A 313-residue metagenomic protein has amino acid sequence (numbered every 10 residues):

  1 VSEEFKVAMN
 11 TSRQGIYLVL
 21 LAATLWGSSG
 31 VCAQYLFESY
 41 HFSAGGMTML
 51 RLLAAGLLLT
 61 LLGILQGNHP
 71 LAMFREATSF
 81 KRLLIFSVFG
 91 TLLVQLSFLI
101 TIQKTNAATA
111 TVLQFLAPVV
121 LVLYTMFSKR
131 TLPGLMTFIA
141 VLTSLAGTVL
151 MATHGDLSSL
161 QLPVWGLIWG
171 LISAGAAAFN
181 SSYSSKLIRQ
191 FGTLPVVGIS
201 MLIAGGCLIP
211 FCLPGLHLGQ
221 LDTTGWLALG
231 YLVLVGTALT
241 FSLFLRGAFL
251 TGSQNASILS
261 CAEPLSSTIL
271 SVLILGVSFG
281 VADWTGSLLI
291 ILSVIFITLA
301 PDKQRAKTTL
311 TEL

Functional and structural regions predicted by a protein language model:
S2-M49, V88, S159-K186, G206 (+1 more regions): Glycine-/small-residue-enriched transmembrane alpha-helix faces in small-molecule transporters and effluxers
R13-L21, G45-L65, I85, F138-A146 (+2 more regions): Hydrophobic alpha-helical transmembrane segments of multi-pass integral membrane proteins, especially transporters
A23, L50, T91, Q95 (+3 more regions): Helix-helix packing/entry segments at the starts of transmembrane helices
G27, V31, L53, T60 (+10 more regions): Hydrophobic/small/kink-forming positions within alpha-helical transmembrane segments of polytopic membrane proteins
V31-S43, P70-M73, Q103, A152-P163 (+2 more regions): Membrane-interface helix termini and inter-helical loops of multi-pass transporters
L36, M47, R51, T101 (+9 more regions): Hydrophobic/aromatic residues within transmembrane alpha-helices of multi-pass small-molecule transporters
L59, P133-G155, L202, L208 (+3 more regions): Hydrophobic transmembrane alpha-helices of multi-pass small-molecule transport proteins
T60, I64-T109, L150, V233-T251: Specific transmembrane alpha-helical segments of multi-pass solute transporters/efflux pumps, especially DMT/EamA
